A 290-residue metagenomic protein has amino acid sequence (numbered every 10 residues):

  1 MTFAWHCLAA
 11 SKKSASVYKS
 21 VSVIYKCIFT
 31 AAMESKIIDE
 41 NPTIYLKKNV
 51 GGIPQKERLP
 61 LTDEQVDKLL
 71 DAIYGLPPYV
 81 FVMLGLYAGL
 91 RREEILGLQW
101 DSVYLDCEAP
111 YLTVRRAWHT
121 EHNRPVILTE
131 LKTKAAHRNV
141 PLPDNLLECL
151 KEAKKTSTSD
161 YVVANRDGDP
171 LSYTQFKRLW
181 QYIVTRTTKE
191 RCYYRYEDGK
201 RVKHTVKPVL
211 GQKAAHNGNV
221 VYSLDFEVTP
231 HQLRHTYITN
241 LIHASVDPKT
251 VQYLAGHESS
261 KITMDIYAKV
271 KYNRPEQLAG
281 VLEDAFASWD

Functional and structural regions predicted by a protein language model:
M1-S35, P170-Q175, C192-Y193, E227-Q232: N-terminal core-binding DNA-recognition domain of tyrosine site-specific recombinases/integrases
A9, V23, G85-Y87, I242-H243: Short amphipathic helical patch at the helix-1/turn junction of helix-turn-helix
A15, K19-V21, E34, I38-L98 (+2 more regions): Basic, Lys/Arg- and aromatic-enriched nucleic-acid-binding interface segment
T30-I53, H204-H216, G280: Short, charged hinge/linker segments at domain and secondary-structure junctions
K47-K48, L98-A153: Conserved tyrosine-mediated DNA breakage-rejoining catalytic core shared by Y-recombinases
G52, P60, A255-G280: Catalytic-site neighborhood detector that most strongly recognizes the C-terminal catalytic loop/helix of tyrosine
D71, G75, A88, V140 (+4 more regions): Short, basic (Lys/Arg/His-rich) helix/loop patches that form interaction surfaces in the mid-to-C-terminal regions
C107, H122-H137, D144-L146, R166-D167 (+4 more regions): C-terminal secondary-structure termini that scaffold catalytic or DNA-interacting sites
